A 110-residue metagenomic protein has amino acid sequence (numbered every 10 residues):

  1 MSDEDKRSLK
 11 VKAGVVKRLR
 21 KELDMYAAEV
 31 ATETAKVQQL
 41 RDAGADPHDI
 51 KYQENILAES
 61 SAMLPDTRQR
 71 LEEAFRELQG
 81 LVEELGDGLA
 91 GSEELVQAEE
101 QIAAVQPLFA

Functional and structural regions predicted by a protein language model:
M1-D3, V96-A110: C-terminal helix/juxtamembrane-tail motif
M1-G14: Short, charge-rich amphipathic alpha-helices with coiled-coil/heptad character
K12, V16-L19, L23-L40, S60 (+1 more regions): Non-transmembrane amphipathic alpha-helical segments
R20-L23, S61-L64, R68, V82 (+2 more regions): A structural signal for well-ordered alpha-helices, especially hydrophobic packing surfaces of coiled-coils
D49-A58, S92, V96: Short, charged, amphipathic alpha-helical segments
I56-E77: Amphipathic alpha-helical coiled-coil segments
R70-E93: Long amphipathic alpha-helical coiled-coil segments
